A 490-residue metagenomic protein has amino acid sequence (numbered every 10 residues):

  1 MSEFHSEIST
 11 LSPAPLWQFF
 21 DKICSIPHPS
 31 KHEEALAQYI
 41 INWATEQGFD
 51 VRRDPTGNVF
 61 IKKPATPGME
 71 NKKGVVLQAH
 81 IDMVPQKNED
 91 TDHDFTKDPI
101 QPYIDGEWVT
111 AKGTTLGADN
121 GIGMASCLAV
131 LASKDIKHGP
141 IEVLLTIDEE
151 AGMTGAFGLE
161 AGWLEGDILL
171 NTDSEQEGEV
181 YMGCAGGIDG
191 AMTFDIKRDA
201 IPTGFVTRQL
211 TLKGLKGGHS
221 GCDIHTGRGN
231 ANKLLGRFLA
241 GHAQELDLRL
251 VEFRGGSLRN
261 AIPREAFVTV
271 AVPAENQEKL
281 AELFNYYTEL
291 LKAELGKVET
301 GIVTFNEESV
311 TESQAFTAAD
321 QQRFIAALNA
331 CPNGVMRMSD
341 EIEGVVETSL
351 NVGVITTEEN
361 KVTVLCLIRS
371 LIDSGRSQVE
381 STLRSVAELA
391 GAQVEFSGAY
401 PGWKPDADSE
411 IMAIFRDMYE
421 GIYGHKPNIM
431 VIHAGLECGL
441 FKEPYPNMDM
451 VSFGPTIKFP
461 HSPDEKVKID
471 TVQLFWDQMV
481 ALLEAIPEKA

Functional and structural regions predicted by a protein language model:
S2-E107: Acidic/His- and Gly-rich active-site-bordering loop/insert found across diverse amide/peptide-bond hydrolases
I8, P13-L16, D340, E347-S349 (+3 more regions): Zn-dependent metallopeptidase/amidohydrolase metal-coordination segment
P27, E107-T110, E150-A151, F157-R369: Midchain, well-structured core segments that form catalytic/ion-binding scaffolds
M69-L145, E149-A151, A156-D167, T207 (+4 more regions): Active-site metal-coordination/substrate-binding segment of hydrolases, especially metallo-dependent peptidases
I100-T114, K216-G218, E420-H425, I457-H461: Glycine/charged-rich beta-loop-alpha catalytic/anionic-binding loops adjacent to active sites
G162, R228-E245, A274-Q277, R323-N329 (+4 more regions): His/Asp/Glu-rich mid-to-C-terminal helical/loop segments that flank catalytic regions of hydrolases
D223, N230-N232, R237-F253, P405-M448: Active-site-adjacent substrate-binding region of metalloamidase/peptidase-like peptide-processing proteins
V345-M430, A434: Substrate-recognition/cap regions that form aromatic- and gly/pro-loop-enriched pockets for small-molecule ligands
